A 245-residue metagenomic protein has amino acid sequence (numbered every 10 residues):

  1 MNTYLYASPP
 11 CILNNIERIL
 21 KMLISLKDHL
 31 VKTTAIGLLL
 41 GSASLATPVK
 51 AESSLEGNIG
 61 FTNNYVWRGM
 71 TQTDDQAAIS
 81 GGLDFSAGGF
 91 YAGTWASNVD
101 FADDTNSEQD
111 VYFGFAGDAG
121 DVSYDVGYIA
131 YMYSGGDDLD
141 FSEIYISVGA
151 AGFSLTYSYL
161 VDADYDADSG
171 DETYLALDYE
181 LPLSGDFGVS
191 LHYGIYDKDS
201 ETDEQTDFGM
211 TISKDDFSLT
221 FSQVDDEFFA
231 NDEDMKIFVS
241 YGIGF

Functional and structural regions predicted by a protein language model:
N2-F245: Outer-membrane beta-barrel proteins
